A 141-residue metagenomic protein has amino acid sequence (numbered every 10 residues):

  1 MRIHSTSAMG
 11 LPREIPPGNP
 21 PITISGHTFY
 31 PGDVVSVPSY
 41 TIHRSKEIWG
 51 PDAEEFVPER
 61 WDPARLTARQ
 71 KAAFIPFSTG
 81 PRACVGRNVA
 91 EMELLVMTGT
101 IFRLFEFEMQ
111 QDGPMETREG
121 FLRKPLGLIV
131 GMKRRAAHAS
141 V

Functional and structural regions predicted by a protein language model:
M1-S25: Conserved cytochrome P450 K-helix E-x-x-R motif and the immediately C-terminal K′/meander segment
P21, V37-R65: Conserved cytochrome P450 K-helix/beta-meander segment immediately N-terminal to the heme-binding cysteine loop
R65-I75: Active-site-adjacent bridging/hinge elements
Q70, R87-P125: Cytochrome P450 heme-binding "Cys pocket" and the immediately downstream C-terminal segment
R123-V141: C-terminal helix/juxtamembrane-tail motif
